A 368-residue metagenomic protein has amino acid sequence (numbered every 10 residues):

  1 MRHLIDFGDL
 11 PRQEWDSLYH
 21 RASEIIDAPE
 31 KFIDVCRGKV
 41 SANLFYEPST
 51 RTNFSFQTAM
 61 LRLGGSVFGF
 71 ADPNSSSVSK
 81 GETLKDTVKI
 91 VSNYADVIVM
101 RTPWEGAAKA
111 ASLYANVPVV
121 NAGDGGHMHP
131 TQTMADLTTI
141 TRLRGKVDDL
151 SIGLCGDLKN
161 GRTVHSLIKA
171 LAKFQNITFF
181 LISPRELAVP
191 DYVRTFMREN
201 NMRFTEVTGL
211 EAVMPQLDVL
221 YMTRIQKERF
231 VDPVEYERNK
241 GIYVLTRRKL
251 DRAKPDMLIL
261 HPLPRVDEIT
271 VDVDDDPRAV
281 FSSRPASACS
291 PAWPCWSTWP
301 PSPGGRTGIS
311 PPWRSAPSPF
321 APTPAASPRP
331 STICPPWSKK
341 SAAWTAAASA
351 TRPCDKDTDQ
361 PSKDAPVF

Functional and structural regions predicted by a protein language model:
M1-F54, T58: Positively charged, low-complexity intrinsically disordered leader regions
D34-T141, D267-T270: Phosphate/diphosphate ligand-binding glycine-rich loop within oxidoreductases
Y46-T58, R142-M222, W344-P353: Glycine-rich phosphate/diphosphate-binding loop of Rossmann-like nucleotide-binding domains
V117, Q175-I177, R252-L258: A short helix->loop->beta-strand "cap" motif at the edges of active sites that frequently abuts
M197-V273, R278-A279: Rossmann-like adenosine-cofactor binding region
G308-T358: Cys/His-clustered metal-coordination modules, chiefly Zn-binding fingers
